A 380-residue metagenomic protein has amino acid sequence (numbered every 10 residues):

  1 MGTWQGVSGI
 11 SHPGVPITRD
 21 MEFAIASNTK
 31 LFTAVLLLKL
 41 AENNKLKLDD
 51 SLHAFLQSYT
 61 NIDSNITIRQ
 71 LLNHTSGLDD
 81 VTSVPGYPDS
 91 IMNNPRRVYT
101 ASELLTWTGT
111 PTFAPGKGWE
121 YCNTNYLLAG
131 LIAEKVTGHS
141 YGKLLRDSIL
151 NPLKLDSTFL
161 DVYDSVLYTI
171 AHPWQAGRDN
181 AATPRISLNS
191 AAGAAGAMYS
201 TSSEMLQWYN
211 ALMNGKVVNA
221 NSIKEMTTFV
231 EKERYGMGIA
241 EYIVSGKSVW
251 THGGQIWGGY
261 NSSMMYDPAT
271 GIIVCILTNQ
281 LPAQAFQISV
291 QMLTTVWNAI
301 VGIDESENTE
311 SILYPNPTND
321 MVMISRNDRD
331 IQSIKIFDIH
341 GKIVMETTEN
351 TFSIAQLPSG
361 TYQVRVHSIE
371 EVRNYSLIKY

Functional and structural regions predicted by a protein language model:
M1-F23, K45-K47: Short, conserved catalytic-motif segment at the N-terminal edge
G2-T3, I10-H12, D63-G258: Short, surface-exposed loop or secondary-structure junction motifs that flank catalytic or metal-binding residues
G6-S8, L277, T347: Short hydrophobic alpha-helix segments
E22-D49, A129-E134, M205, G271: Active-site SXXK
L48-I62, L153: Short, glycine/proline-biased beta-turn/loop segments that scaffold the active-site neighborhood
V244-S248, Q280-S311, P315: Short, gly/Ser/Thr-rich active-site loops of penicillin-recognizing serine hydrolases
S262-M265, T270-Q280: Short, well-ordered beta-strand elements
E307-Y380: C-terminal outer-membrane/trafficking sorting elements
